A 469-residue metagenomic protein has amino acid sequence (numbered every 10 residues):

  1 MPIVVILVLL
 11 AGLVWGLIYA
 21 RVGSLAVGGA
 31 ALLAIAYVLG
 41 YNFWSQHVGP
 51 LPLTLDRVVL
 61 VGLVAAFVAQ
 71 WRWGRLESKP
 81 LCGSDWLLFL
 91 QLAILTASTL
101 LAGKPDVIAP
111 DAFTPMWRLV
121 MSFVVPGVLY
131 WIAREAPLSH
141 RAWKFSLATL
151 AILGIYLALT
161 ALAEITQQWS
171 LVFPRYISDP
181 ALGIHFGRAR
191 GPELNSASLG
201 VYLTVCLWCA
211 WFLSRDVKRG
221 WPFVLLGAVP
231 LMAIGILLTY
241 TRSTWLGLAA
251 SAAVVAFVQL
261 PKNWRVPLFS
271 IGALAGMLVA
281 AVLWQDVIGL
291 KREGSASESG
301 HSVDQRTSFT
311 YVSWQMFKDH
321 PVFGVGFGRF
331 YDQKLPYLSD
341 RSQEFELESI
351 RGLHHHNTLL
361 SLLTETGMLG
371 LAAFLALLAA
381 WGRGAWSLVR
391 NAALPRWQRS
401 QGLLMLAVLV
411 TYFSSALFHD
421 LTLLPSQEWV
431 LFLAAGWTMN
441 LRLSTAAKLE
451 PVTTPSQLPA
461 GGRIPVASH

Functional and structural regions predicted by a protein language model:
M1-W73, A97-A102, Y412-S414: N-terminal signal-anchor transmembrane segment
G12-Y19, L92-L100, V124-I132, K144-F186 (+8 more regions): Alpha-helical transmembrane segments of multi-pass inner-membrane proteins
V22-L33, S78-Q91, W143-L147, W221-L225 (+1 more regions): Membrane-interfacial loop-to-transmembrane alpha-helix junctions, especially the N-terminal start
N42-H47, S178-P192, S308, E346-L360: Juxtamembrane membrane-water interface segments that cap and precede transmembrane helices
T54-L63, W86, L90-Q91, I108-E135 (+1 more regions): Aromatic-anchored transmembrane helix interface
G62-A66, A252, V266, S270 (+3 more regions): Transmembrane alpha-helices of multi-pass inner-membrane enzymes
L159, E164-Q168, L238-T239, A256-V303 (+3 more regions): A membrane-periplasm/extracellular boundary helix in multi-pass inner-membrane enzymes that assemble envelope glycans
A296-Y311, F323-T366, V389-R390: Long extracytoplasmic/lumenal interhelical loops at the membrane interface of multi-pass membrane proteins
